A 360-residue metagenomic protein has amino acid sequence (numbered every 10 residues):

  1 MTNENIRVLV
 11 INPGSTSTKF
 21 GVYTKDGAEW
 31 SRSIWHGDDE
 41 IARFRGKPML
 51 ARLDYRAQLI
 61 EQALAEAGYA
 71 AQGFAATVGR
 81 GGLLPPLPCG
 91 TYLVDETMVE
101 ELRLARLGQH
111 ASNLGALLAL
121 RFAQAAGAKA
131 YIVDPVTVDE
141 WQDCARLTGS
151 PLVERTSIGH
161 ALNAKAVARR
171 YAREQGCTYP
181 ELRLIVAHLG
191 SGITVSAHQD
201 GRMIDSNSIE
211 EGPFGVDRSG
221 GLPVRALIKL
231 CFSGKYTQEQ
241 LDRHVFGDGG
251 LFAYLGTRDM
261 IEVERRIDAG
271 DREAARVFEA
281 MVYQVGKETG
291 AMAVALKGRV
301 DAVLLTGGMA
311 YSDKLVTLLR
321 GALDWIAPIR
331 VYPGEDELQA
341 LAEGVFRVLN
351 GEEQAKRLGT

Functional and structural regions predicted by a protein language model:
V8-L50, I209: Short glycine-rich, Thr/Ser-proximal phosphate-binding strand/loop in the N-terminal lobe of ATP-dependent enzymes
S31-Q72, M98, L102-L107: N-terminal phosphate-binding loop and adjacent alpha-helix
Q62-A75, E174-C177, T289-D301: Phosphate/pyrophosphate-binding loops at sites that engage ATP/ADP/AMP, CoA/4′-phosphopantetheine, polyphosphate
L64-A111, K129, T137-G149: Short beta-strand-loop/turn "lid" adjacent to the catalytic site in phosphate-handling enzymes
L114-R121, I132, L147, L152-R183 (+4 more regions): Glycine-rich phosphate-binding loop plus the immediately following alpha-helix
R243-G298: Adenine-nucleotide phosphate-binding core of ATP-dependent small-molecule kinases
V300-L319: Glycine-rich phosphate-binding loops at beta-strand->alpha-helix junctions
A310-Y311, R330-T360: Glycine-rich phosphate-binding/hydrolytic loop that grips phosphoryl groups
